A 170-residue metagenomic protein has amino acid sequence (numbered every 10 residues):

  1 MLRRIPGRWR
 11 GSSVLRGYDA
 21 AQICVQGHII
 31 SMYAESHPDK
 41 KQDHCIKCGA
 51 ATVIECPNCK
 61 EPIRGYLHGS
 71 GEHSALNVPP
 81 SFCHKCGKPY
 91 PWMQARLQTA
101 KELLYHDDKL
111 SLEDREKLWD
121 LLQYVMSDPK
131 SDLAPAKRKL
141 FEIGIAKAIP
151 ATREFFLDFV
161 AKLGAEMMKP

Functional and structural regions predicted by a protein language model:
M1-R3, K169-P170: Short acidic DE-rich linear segments
L2-R4, R8-W9, L15-K41, I46-P150: Short amphipathic alpha-helical segments that predominantly mediate membrane engagement
K139-E142, F155, F159: K/R-rich mixed-charge low-complexity regions
L157-P170: C-terminal, charged low-complexity interaction regions
